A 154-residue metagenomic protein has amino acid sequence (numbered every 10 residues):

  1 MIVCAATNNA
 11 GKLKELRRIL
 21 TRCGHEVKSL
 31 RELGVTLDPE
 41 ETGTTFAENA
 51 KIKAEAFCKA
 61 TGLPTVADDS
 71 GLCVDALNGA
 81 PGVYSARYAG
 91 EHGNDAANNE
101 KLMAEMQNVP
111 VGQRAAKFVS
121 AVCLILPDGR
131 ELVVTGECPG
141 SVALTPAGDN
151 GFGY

Functional and structural regions predicted by a protein language model:
I2-C4, N8-S29, L33-Y154: Anionic-ligand binding patches
